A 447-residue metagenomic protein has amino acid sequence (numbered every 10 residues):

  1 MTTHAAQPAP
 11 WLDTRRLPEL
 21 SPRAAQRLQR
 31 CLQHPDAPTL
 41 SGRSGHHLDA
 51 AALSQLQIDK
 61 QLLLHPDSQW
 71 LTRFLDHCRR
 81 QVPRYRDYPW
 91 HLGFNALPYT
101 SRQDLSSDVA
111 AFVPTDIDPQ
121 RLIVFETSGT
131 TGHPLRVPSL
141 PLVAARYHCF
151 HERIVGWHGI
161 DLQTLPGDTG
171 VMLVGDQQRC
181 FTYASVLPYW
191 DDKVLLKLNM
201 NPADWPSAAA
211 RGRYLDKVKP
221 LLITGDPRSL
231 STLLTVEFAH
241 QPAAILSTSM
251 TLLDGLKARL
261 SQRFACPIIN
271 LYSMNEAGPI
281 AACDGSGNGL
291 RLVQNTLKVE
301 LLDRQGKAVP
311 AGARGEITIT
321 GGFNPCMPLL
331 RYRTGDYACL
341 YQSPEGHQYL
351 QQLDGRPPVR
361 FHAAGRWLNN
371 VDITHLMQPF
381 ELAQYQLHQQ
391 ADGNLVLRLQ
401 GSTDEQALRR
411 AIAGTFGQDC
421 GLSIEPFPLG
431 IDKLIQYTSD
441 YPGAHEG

Functional and structural regions predicted by a protein language model:
M1-E126, G132-T164, L222-T224, Q305 (+1 more regions): Nucleotide 5′-phosphate-binding alpha/beta core
C78, T127, V171, I223 (+5 more regions): Residue-level signal for inorganic ion chemistry
A145, V171-R228: AMP-binding/adenylate-forming
D161-L173: Phosphate-binding loop of NTP-binding sites
W190, H240-P242, S286-L290: Short, hinge-like loop/turn segments at secondary-structure boundaries
P220-K257, N270-A277: Adenylate-forming
I223, F323-Q418: AMP-binding/adenylate-forming catalytic core of the ANL superfamily
L252, L256-Q342: Conserved AMP-binding/adenylate-forming
